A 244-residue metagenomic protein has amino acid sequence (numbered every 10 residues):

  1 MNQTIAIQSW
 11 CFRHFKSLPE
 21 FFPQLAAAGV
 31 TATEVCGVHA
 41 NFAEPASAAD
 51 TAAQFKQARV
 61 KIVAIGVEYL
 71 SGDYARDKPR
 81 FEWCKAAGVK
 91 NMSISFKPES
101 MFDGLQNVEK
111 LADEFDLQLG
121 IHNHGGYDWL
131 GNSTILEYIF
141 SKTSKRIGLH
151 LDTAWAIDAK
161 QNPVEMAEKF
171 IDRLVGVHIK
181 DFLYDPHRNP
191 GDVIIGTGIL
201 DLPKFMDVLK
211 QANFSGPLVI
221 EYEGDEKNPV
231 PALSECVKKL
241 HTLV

Functional and structural regions predicted by a protein language model:
M1-A6, C11-T31, W83-G88, N132-L151 (+1 more regions): Histidine-acidic metal/acid-base catalytic patches
W10, C36-V38, V67-E68: Acidic/polar N-terminal loop/beta-strand segments that form early-domain functional surfaces
F21, T51, R80, V108 (+1 more regions): Aromatic/hydrophobic pocket-lining residues that form π-stacking "cages" and hydrophobic walls in ligand
A32, Q57-K61, V67-L149, A156-D158: Active-site acidic/histidine proton-transfer and metal-coordination neighborhood in alpha/beta enzyme cores
E34-A52, K56: Glycine-rich, proline-tolerant flexible connector loops at the mouths of alpha/beta enzymes
A40-N41, L70, E99, G126-Y127 (+2 more regions): Positions that flank functional sites
